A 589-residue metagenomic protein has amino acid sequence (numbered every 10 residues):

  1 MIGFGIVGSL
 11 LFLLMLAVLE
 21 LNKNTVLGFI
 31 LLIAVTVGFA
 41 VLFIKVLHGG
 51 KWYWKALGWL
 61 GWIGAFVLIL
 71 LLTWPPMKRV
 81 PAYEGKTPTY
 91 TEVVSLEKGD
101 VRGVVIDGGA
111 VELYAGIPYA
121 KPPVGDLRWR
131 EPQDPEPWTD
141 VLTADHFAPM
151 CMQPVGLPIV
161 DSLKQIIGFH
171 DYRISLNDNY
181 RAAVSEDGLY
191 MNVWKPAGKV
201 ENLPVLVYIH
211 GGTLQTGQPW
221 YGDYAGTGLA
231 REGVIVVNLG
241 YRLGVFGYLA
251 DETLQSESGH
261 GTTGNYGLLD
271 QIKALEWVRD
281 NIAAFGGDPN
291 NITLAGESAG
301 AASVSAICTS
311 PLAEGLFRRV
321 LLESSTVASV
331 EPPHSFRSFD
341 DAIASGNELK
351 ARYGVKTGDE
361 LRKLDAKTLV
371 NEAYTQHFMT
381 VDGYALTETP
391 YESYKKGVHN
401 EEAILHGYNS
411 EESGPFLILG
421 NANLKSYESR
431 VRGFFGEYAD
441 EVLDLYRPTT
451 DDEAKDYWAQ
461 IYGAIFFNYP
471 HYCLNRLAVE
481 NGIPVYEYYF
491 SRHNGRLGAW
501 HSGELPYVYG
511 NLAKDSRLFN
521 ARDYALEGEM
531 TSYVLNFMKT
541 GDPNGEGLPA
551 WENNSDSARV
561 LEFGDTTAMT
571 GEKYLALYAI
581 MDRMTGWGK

Functional and structural regions predicted by a protein language model:
M1-L254, S258-T262, A521-M530, G541-G545 (+1 more regions): Non-catalytic accessory segments of hydrolases
I167-H170, V184, Y469-K589: Mobile gating loops/cap/lid regions near enzyme active sites that modulate substrate access
N177, K273, D280, E314 (+4 more regions): Substrate-access "cap/lid" subdomains that shape and gate the entrance to catalytic or ligand-binding pockets
G188, H260-A283, D340-A344: Alpha/beta-hydrolase active-site loop
G211, Y266-D270, S298-A301: Active-site loop->helix "elbow" adjoining a glycine-rich segment at hydrolase catalytic centers
G240, A295, S310, L321-S324 (+2 more regions): Alpha/beta-hydrolase-fold catalytic nucleophile elbow
V278, F285-S298: Alpha/beta-hydrolase fold nucleophile elbow
A301-A313: Short glycine-enriched nucleophile-adjacent loop and the immediately C-terminal alpha-helix near the catalytic center
